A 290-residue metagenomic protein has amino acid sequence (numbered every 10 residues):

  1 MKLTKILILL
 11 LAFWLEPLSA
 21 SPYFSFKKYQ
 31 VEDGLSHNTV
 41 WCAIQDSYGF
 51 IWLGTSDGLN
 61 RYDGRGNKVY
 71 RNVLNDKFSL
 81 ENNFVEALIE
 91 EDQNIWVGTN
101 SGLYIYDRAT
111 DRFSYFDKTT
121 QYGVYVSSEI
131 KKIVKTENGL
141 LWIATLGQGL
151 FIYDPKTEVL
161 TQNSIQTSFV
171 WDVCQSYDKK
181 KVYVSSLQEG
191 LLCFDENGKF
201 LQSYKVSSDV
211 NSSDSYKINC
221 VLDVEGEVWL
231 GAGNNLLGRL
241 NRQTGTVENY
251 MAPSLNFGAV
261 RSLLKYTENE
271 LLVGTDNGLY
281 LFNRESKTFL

Functional and structural regions predicted by a protein language model:
M1-L290: Carboxylate-rich, polar loop motifs that coordinate divalent cations or form catalytic acidic clusters
